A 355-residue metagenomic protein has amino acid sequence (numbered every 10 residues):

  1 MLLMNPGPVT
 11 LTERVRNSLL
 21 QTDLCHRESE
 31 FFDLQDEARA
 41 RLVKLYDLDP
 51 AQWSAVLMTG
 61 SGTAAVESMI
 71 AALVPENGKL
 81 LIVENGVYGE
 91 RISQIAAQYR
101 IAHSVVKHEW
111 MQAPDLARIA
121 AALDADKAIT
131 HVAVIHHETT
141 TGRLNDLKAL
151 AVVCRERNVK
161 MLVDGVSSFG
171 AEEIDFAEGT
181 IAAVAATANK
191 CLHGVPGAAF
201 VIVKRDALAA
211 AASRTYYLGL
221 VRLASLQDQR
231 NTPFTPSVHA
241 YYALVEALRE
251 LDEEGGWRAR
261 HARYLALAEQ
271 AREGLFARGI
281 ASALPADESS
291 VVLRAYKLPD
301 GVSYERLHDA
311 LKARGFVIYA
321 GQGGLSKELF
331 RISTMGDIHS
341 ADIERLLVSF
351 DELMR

Functional and structural regions predicted by a protein language model:
M1-Y46, P50-L57: A glycine-/small-polar-enriched, mobile loop at the entrance of the PLP active site in fold-type I
T10-L11, N189-E273: Active-site C-terminal subdomain of aminotransferase-like
L42, Q52-L81, G89-S93: Conserved beta-loop-alpha segment that forms the PLP phosphate-binding cup at the N-terminus of a helix
P114-G170: Active-site phosphate-binding strand-loop segment of PLP-dependent enzymes
A177-N189: Conserved active-site segment immediately N-terminal to the catalytic lysine that forms the internal aldimine
A281-L311: Conserved PLP-binding catalytic core of the aspartate aminotransferase-like
E328-R355: PLP-dependent enzyme catalytic core of the Aspartate aminotransferase-like
